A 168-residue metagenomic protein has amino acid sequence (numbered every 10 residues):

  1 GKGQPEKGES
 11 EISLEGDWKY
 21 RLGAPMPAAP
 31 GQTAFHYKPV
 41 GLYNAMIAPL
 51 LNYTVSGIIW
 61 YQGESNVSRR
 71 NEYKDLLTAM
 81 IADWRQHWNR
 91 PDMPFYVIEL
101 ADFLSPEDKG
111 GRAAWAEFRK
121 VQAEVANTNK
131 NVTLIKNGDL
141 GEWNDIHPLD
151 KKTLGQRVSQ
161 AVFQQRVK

Functional and structural regions predicted by a protein language model:
G1-K168: Cell-envelope and extracellular/periplasmic
